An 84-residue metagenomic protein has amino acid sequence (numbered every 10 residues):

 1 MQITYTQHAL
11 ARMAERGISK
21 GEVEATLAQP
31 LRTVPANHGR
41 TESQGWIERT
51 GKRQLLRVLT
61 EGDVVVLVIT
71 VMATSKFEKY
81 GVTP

Functional and structural regions predicted by a protein language model:
M1-P84: Ribonuclease/tRNase effector modules and their secretory precursors
